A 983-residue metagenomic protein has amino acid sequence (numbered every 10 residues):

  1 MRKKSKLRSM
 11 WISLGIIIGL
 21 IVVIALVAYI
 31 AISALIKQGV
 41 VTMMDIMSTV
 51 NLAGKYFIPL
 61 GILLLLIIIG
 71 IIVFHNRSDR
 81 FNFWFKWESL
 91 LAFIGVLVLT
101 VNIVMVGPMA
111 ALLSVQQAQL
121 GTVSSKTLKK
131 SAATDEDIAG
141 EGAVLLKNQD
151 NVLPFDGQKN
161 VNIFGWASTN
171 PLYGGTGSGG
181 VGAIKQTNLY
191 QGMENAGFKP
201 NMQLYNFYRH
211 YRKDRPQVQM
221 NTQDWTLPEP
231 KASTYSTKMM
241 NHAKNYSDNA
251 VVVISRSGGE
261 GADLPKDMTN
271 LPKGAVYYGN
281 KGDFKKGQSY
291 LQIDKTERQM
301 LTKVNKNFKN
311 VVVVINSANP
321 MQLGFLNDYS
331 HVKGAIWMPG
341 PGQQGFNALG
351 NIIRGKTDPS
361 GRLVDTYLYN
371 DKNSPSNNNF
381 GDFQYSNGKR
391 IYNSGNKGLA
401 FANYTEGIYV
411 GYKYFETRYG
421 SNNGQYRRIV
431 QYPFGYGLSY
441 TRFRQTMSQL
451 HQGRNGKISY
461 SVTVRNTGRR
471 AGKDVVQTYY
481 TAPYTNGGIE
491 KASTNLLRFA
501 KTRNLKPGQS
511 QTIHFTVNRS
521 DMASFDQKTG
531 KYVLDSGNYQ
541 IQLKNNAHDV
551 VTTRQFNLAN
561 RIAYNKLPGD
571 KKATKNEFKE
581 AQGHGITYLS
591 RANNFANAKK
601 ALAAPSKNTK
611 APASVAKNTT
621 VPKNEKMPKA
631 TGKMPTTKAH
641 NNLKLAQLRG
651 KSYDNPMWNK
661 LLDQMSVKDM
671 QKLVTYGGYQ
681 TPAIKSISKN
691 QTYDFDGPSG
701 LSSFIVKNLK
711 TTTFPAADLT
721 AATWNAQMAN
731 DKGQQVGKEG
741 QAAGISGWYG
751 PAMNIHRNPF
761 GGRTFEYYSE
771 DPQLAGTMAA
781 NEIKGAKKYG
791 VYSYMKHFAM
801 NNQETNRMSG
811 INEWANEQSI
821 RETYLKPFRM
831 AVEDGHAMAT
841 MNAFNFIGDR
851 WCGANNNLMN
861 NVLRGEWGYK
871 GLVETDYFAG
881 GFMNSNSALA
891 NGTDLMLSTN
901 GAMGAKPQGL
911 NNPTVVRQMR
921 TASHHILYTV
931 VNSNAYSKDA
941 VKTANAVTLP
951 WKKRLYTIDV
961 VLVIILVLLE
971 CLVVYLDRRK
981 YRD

Functional and structural regions predicted by a protein language model:
M1-S524, V533-A547, K566-D983: Glycoside hydrolase catalytic-domain context in secreted enzymes
G530: Extracellular/periplasmic metallocenter environments
D549-L567: Short beta-strand elements
